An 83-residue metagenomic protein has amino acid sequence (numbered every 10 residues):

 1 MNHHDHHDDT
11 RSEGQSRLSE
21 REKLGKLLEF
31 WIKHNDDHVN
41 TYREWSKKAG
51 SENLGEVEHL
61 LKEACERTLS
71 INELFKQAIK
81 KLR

Functional and structural regions predicted by a protein language model:
M1-L18: Histidine-centered metal-binding segments
N2-H4, G25, E66, K80: N-terminal intrinsically disordered, cationic/polar leader segments that include organellar targeting peptides
L18-N53: Short, contiguous, helix-prone interaction/anchoring segments in small proteins
W31-H34, R67, I71: Histidine kinase transmitter module recognition
V39, C65, N72: Short amphipathic alpha-helical/adjacent loop interface patches that line ligand and macromolecule-binding sites
S51, L82-R83: Long amphipathic alpha-helical coiled-coil segments
E58-E63: Short, charged, amphipathic alpha-helical segments
T68-L82: Amphipathic alpha-helical coiled-coil segments
